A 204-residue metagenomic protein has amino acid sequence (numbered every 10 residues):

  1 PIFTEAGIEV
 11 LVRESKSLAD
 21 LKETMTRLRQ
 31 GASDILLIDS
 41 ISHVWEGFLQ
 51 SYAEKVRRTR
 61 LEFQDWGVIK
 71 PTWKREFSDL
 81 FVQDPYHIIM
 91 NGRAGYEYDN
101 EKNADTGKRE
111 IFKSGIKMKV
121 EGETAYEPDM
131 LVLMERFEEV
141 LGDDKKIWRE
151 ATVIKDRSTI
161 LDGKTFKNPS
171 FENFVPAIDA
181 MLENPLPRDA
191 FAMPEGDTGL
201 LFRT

Functional and structural regions predicted by a protein language model:
P1-E5, L11, K16-R27, G31 (+1 more regions): Interfaces that engage single-stranded nucleic acids at replication/repair/recombination sites
P1-R75: Conserved inter-motif catalytic segment of the P-loop NTP-binding fold
T4, E62-D65, K70, N103 (+4 more regions): Serine/threonine-rich low-complexity intrinsically disordered regions
V10, L61, D79, K113 (+2 more regions): Hydrophobic transmembrane signal anchors and adjacent membrane-proximal interface regions, especially in viral
R13, R27-R29, R57-R60, R75 (+8 more regions): Arginine residue identity/basic-tract feature
T24-L28, K70-D79, P128-M134, R188-A192: Low-complexity, flexible helical/coil segments
D79-F174: Phosphate-binding/switch region of NTP-binding enzymes
